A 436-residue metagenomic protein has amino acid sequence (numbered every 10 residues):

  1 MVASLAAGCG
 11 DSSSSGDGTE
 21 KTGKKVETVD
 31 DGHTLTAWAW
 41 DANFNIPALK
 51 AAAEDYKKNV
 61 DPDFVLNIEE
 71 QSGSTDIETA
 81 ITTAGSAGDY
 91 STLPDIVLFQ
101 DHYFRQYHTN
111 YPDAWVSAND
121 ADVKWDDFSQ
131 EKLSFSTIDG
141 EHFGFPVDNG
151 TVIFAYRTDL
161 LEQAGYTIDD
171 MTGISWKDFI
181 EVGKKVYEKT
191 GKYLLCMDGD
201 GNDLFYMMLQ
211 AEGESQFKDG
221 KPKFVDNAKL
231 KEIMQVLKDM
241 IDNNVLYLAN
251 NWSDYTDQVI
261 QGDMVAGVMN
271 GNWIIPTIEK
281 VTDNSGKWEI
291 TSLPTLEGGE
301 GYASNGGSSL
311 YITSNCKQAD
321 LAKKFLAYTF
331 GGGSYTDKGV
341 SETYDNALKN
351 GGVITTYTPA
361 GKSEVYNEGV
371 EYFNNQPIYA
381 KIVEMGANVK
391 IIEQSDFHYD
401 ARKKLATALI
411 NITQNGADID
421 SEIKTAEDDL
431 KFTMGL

Functional and structural regions predicted by a protein language model:
M1-L35, S421-K424, D428-L436: Short, low-complexity disordered leader/linker segments with a strong preference for bacterial N-terminal type II
E20-K24, V97-I153, K177-V182, E188 (+4 more regions): Hinge/lid segment of periplasmic solute-binding proteins
D30-A42, F64-E69, D95-I96, F143 (+1 more regions): Short, well-ordered beta-strand elements
N59-Q130, Q163-G165, D263-G267: Extracytoplasmic "Venus flytrap"/periplasmic binding protein-like
I138-V147, V152, E162, K177-K223 (+2 more regions): Extracytoplasmic/periplasmic solute-binding protein
E162, D242, S363-E368, P377-L436: Conserved C-terminal helix/tail region of periplasmic/extracytoplasmic solute-binding proteins
I180-K185, K221-N250, E279, L293: Glycine-centered hinge/linker elements that transmit conformational signals in sensory and ligand-binding systems
T277-N284, G298-S304, Y311-K403: C-terminal lobe and pocket-closing loops of periplasmic/extracytoplasmic Venus-flytrap solute-binding proteins
